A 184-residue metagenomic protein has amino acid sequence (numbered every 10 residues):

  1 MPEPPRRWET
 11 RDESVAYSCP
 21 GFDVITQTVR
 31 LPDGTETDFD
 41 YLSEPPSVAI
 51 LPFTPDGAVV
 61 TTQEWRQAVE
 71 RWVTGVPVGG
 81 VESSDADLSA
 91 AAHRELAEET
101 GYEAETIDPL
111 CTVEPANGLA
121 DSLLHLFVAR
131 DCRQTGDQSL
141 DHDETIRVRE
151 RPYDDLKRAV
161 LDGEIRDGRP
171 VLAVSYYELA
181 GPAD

Functional and structural regions predicted by a protein language model:
P2-R7, F39-E44, V48-R94, L140-H142: Conserved Nudix-box catalytic region and its N-terminal flanking loop in Nudix hydrolases and closely related
D12-A49, P55, E64: Acidic, metal-coordinating catalytic segment for phosphate/diphosphate chemistry, firing primarily on the Nudix
C19, A68, N117-L119: Short glycine/serine/proline-enriched coil/turn segments at secondary-structure junctions
D23-Q27, W72, L123-H125, R147: Short beta-strand micro-motifs in enzyme catalytic cores
P32-D33, T54-D56, W65, R130-Q134 (+2 more regions): Short loop segments at secondary-structure junctions
T37, P46-A49, G80-G168: Unchanged
P170-D184: Short, amphipathic C-terminal "tail helix"
